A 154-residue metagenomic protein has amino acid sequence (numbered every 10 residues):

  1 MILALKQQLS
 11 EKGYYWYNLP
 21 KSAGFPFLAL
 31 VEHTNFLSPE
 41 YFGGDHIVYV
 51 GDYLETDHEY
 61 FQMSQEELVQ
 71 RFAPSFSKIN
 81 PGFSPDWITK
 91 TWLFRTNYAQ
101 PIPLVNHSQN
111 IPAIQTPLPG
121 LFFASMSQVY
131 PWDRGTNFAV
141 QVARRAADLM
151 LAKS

Functional and structural regions predicted by a protein language model:
M1-V48, Y53-F61, E66, R71-G82 (+1 more regions): Mid-domain catalytic core of redox enzymes that form a hydrophobic substrate pocket/lid adjacent to a catalytic redox
K12, N80-T96: A short coil-to-beta-strand element that immediately follows conserved catalytic motifs
L28, D86-T89, P119: A short, local hydrophobic-aromatic micro-motif
L37-G43, T96-F123, S127-Y130: FAD-binding beta-loop-beta segment adjacent to the flavin cofactor pocket
Q62-E66, L104, D133-N137: Conserved strand-to-helix beginnings and helix N-cap segments that scaffold or border functional pockets
S125-M150: A conserved FAD-binding loop/helix module that cradles the flavin
K153-S154: Membrane-interface junctions at the ends of membrane-embedded or membrane-associated helices
